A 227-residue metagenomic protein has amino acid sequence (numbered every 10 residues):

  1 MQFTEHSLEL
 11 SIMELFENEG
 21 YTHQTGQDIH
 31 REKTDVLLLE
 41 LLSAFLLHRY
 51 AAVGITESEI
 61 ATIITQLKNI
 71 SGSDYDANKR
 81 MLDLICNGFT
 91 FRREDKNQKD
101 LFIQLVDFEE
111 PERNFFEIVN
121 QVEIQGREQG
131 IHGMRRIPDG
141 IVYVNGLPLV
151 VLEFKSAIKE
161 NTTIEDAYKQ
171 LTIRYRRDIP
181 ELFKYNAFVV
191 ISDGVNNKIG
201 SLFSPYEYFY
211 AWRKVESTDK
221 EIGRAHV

Functional and structural regions predicted by a protein language model:
M1-R224: An alpha-helical interface "stripe"
